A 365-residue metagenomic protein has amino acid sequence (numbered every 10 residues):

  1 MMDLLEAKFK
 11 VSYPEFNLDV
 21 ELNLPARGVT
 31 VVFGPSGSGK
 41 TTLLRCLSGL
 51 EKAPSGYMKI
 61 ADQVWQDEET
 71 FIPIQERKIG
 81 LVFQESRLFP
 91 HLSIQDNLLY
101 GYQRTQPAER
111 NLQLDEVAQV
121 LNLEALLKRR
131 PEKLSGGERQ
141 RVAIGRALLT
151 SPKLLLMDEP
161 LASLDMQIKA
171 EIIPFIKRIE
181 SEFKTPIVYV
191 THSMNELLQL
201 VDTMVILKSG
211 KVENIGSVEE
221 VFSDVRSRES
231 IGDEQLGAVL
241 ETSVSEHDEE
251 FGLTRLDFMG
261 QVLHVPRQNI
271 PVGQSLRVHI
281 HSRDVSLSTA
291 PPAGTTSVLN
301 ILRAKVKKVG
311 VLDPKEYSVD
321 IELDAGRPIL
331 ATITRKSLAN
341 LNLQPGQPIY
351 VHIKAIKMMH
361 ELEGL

Functional and structural regions predicted by a protein language model:
Q63-E68, E109-L126, K177-R178: Conserved ABC ATPase "signature" region
V64-G80, R104: ABC ATPase NBD coupling module
R130-L134, E138-Q140: Conserved ABC ATPase signature
L149-K153: A short, proline-enriched helix->beta-strand linker immediately N-terminal to the Walker B motif in ABC-type P-loop
L155-E159: Catalytic Walker B motif of ABC-type/P-loop ATPase nucleotide-binding domains
S181, T191-Q261: Internal alpha/beta loop-helix hairpins
V262-G310, R335-L365: Glycine/charge-rich catalytic "coupling/switch" loops of P-loop NTPases
